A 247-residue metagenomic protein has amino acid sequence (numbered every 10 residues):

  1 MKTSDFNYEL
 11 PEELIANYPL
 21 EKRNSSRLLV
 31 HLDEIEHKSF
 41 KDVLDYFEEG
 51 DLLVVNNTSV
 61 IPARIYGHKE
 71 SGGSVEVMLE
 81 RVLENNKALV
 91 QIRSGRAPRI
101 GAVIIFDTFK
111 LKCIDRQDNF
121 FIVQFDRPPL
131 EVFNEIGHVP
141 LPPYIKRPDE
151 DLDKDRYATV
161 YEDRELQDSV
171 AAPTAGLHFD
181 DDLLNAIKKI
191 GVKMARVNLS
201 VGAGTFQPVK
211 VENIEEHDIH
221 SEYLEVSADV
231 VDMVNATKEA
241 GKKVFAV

Functional and structural regions predicted by a protein language model:
M1-V247: Surface-exposed, charge/polar-rich loops and edge strands
